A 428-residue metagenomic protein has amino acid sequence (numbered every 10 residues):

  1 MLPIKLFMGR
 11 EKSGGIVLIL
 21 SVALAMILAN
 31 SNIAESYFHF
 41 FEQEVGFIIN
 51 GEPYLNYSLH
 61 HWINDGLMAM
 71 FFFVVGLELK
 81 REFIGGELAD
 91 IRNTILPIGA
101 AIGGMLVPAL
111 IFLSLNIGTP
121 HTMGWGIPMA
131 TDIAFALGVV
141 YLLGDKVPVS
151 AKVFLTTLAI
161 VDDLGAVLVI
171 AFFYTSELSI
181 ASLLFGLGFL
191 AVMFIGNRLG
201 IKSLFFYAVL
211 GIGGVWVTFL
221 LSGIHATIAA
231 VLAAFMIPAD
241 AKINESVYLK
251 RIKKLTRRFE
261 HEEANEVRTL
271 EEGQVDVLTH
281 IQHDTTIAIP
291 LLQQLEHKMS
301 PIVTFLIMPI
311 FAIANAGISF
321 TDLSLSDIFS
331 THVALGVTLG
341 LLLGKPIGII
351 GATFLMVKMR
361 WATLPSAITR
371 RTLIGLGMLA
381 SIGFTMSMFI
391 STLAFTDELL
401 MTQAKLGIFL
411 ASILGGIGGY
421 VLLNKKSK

Functional and structural regions predicted by a protein language model:
L2-K5, V74-A89, L137-P148, A191-K202 (+3 more regions): C-terminal ends of transmembrane helices
I4, G9-R10, F206-A208, G214 (+1 more regions): Predominantly late transmembrane helices and immediately cytosolic-facing juxtamembrane segments
V17-N30, F71-L77, V107-A109, F189-F194 (+4 more regions): Hydrophobic core segments of alpha-helical transmembrane domains in multi-pass membrane transport and ion-translocation
L28-F40, Y54-S58, V74-A89, V107-G126: Transmembrane alpha-helix boundary signature
N56, H61-G85, T304-L323, T338 (+3 more regions): Hydrophobic transmembrane alpha-helices of secondary-active transporters and Na+-translocating membrane complexes
H61-F72, P120-A134, T175-G188, T227 (+2 more regions): Structural signature of hydrophobic alpha-helical transmembrane segments
E82-A109, S179, L183-G188, D322-G344 (+2 more regions): Entry/N-cap segments of selected transmembrane alpha helices and their immediately preceding amphipathic helices
V140-K253: Functional cores that coordinate and move charged inorganic groups
